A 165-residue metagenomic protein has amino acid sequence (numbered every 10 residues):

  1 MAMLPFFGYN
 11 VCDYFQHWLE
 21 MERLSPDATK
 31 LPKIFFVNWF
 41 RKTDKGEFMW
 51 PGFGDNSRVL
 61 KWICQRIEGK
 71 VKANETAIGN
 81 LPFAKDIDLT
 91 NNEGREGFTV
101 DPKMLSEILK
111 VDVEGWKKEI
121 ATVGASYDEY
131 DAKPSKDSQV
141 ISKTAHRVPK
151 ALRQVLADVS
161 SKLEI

Functional and structural regions predicted by a protein language model:
M1-I165: Conserved NTP phosphate-binding and transfer environment spanning the P-loop NTPase/kinase superfamily
